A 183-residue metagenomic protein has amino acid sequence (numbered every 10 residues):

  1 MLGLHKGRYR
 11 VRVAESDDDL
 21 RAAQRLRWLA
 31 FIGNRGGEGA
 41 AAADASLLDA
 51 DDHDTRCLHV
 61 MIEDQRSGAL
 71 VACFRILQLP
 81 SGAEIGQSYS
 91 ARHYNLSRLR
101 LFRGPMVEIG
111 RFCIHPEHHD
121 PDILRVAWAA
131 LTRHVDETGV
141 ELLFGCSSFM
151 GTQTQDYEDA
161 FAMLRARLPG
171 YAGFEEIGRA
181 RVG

Functional and structural regions predicted by a protein language model:
M1-V71, R75-Q78: Short amphipathic alpha-helix that is part of the acyltransferase structural core
L79-G183: Acyl-donor binding region in acyl/amide transferases
